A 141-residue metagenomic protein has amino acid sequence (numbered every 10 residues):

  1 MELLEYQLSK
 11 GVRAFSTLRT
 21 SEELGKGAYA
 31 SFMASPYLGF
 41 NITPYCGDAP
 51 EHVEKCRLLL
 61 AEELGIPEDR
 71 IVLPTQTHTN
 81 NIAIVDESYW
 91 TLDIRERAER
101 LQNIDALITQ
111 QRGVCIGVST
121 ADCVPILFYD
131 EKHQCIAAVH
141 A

Functional and structural regions predicted by a protein language model:
M1-A141: Active-site microenvironment for binding and transforming phosphate-containing groups
